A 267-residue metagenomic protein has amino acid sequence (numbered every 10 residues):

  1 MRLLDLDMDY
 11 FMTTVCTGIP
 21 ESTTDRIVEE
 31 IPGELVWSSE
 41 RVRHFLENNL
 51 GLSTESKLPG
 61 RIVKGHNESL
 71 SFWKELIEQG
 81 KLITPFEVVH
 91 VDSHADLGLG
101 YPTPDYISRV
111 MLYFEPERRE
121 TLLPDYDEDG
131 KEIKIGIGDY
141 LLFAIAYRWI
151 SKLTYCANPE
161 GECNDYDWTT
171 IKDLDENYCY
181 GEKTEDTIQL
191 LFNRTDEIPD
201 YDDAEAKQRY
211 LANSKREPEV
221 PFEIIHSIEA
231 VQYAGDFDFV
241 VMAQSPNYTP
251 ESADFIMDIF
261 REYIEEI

Functional and structural regions predicted by a protein language model:
R2-I267: Conserved alpha-helical scaffold segments that buttress catalytic/binding sites
